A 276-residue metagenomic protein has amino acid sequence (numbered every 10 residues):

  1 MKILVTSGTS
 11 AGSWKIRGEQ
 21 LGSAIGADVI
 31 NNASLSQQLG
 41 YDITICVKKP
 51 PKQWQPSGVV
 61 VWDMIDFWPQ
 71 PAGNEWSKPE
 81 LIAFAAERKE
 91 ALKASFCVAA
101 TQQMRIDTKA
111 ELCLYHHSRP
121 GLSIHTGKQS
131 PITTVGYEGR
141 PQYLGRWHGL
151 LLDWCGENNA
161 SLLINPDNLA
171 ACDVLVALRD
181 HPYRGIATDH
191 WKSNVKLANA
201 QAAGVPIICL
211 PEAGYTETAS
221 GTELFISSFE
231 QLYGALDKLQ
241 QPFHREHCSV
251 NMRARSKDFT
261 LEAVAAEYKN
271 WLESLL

Functional and structural regions predicted by a protein language model:
M1-P56, I106-D107, N159-S161, I208-Y215 (+2 more regions): N-terminal pre-catalytic "stem/leader" segment of glycosyltransferase-like enzymes
T9-A24, H116-V174, K196-L197: Conserved catalytic-core segment of nucleotide-activated headgroup transferases in glycan assembly
Q55-N74: Active-site proximal beta-strand in glycosyltransferases
W68, S77-C97: Membrane-proximal helix-turn-helix segments that form the acceptor-binding/catalytic region of lipid-linked
S95-I124: Donor nucleotide-sugar binding/catalytic pocket of nucleotide-sugar-dependent glycosyltransferases
D173-A203, C209-T218: Nucleotide-sugar-dependent
T216-K238: Change "using UDP/GDP/dTDP sugars" to "using nucleotide sugars
H244-D258: A short, well-ordered alpha-helix in the C-terminal region of glycosyltransferases
